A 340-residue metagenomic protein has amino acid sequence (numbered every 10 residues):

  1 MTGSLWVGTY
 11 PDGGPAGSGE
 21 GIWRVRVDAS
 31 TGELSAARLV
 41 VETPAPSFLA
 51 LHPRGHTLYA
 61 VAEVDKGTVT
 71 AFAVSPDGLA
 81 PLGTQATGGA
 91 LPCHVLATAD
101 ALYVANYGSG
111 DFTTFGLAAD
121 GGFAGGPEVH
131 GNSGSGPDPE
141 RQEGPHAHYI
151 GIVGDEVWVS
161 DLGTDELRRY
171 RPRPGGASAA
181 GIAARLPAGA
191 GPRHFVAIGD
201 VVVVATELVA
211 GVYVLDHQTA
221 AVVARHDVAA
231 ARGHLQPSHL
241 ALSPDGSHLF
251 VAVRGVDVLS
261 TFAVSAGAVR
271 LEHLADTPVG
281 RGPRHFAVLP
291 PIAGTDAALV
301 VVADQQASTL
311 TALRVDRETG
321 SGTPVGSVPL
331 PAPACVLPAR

Functional and structural regions predicted by a protein language model:
T2-G3, R54-H56, A99-D100, G154-D155 (+4 more regions): Short coil/turn segments that connect the beta-strands within blades of beta-propeller domains
V7-P11, P15-A16, A60-V64, V104-G108 (+4 more regions): Conserved beta-strand positions in repeat-built beta-propeller and related beta-rich domains
S18, P44-S47, L91, H146 (+6 more regions): Beta-rich catalytic cores
V25-G32, A71-G78, F115-A124, R171-A177 (+3 more regions): Short loop/turn segments immediately following beta-strands, especially the blade-tip and inter-blade linker loops
V41, A50, L96, G151 (+4 more regions): Conserved beta-strand position repeated across blades of beta-propeller domains
L79-Y149: Asp-box/WD-like beta-propeller blade repeats and closely related beta-sheet repeat scaffolds
P127-Q142, A224-R232, D276-P278, P329-R340: Surface-exposed loop and turn segments in beta-propeller and other repeat-based domains that flank or scaffold
L235-V302: Loop/turn-rich, solvent-exposed surfaces of beta-rich toroidal or solenoidal domains
